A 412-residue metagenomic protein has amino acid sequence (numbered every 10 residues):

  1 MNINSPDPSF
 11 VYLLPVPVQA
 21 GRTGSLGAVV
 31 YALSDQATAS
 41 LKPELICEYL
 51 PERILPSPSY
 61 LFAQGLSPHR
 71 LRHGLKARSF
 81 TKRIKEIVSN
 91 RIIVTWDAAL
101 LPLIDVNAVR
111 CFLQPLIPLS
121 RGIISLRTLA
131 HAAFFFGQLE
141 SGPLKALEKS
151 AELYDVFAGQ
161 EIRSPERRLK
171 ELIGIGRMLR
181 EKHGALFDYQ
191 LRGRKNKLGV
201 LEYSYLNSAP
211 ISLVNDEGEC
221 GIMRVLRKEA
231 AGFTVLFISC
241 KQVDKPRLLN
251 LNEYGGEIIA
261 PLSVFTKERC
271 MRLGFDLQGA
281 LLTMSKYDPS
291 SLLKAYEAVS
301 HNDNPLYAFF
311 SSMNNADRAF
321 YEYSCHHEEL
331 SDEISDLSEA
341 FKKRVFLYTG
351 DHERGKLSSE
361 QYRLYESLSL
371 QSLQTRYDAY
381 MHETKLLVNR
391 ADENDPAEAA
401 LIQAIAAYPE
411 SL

Functional and structural regions predicted by a protein language model:
M1-S40: Entry/capping segment at the start of metal-dependent catalytic domains with acidic active-site entry clusters
P15-P17, P51, A99, T128: Short, flexible loop/turn elements at secondary-structure junctions
V30, P43-E48: Signature of the SF2 helicase/ATPase Hel1-core->accessory helical subdomain module
E48-R72, I123-L169: Active-site-proximal helix-loop-helix substrate-binding element of RNase H-like nuclease domains
S59-F136, D276, M284-S291: Conserved DEDDh/DEDDy metal-dependent 3′-5′ exonuclease domain
I92-A98, N107, Q138-K195: Acidic, Mg2+-coordinating catalytic module of metal-dependent nucleases/exonucleases that use a two-metal-ion mechanism
R177-Q278, L282, R376-L412: Acidic two-metal-ion nuclease catalytic site recognized across multiple nuclease folds, prominently DnaQ/RNase D-T
G279-H382, L386: Substrate-recognition/cap regions that form aromatic- and gly/pro-loop-enriched pockets for small-molecule ligands
